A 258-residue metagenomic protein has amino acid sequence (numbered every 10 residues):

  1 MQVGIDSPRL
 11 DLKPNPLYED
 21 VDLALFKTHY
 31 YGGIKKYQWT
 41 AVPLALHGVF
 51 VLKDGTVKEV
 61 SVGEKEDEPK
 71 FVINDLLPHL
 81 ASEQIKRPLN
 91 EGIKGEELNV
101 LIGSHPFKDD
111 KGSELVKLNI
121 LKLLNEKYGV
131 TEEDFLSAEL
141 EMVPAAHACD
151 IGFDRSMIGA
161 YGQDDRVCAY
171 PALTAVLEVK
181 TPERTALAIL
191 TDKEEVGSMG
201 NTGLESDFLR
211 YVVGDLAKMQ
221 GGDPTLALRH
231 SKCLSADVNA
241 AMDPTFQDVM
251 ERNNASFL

Functional and structural regions predicted by a protein language model:
M1-L258: N-terminal hydrophobic/helix-forming segments and targeting peptides
